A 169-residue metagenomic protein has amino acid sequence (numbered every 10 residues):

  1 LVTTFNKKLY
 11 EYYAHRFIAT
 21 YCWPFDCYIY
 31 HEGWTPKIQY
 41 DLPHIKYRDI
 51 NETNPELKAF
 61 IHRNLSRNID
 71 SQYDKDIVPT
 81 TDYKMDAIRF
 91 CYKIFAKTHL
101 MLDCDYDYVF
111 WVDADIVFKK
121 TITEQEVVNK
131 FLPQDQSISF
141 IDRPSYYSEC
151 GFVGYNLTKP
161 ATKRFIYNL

Functional and structural regions predicted by a protein language model:
L1-P79, L102-Y106, L157-P160: N-terminal anchoring/stem segment of glycosyltransferases
L57, M85-Y92: A short, glycine-/small-residue-rich helix N-cap motif at loop->alpha-helix starts within glycosyltransferase
K97: Residue(s) in the substrate-gating loop at a strand-loop-helix junction that position the organic substrate next
V109: Short aromatic/hydrophobic "clamp" motif used to bind/position activated sugar donors
V112-D113: Active-site acidic Asp-centered loop
V117-S148: Conserved donor-nucleotide/metal-binding helix-loop-beta segment in metal-dependent transferases, i.e., the alpha-helix
Y147-L157: Substrate-binding rim/cap in mid-to-C-terminal beta-strand-loop elements of soluble/periplasmic
Y155-L169: Catalytic core and acceptor-binding pocket of nucleotide-sugar-dependent glycosyltransferases
